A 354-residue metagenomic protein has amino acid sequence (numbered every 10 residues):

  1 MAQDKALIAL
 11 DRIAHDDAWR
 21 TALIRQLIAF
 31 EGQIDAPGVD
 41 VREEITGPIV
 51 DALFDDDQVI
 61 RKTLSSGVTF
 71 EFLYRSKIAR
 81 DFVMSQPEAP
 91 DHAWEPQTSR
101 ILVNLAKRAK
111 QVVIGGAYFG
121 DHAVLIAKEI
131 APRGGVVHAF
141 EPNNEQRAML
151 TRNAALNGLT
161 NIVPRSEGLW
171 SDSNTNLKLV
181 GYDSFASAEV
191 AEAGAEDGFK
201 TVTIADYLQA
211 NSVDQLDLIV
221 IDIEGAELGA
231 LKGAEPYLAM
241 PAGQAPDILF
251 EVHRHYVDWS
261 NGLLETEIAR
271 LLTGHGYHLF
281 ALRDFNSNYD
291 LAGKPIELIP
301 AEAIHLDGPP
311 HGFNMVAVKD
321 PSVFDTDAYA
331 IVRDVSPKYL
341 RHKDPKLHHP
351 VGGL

Functional and structural regions predicted by a protein language model:
M1-N144, A148-N153, N157, N211 (+1 more regions): S-adenosyl-L-methionine
A89-V113, D172-N176, S187-A242, Y256-N261: Short internal loop-to-helix segment that lines adenine-nucleotide cofactor pockets
I126-R133, A234-A245, L272-T273: Short, conserved loop/helix-junction motifs that constitute active-site signature segments in enzyme catalytic cores
R147, T151-D183: Core alpha/beta nucleotide-donor-binding catalytic domains of modification enzymes
R165-E167, Y277-N286: Conserved S-adenosyl-L-methionine
Q244-H253: Conserved beta-strand signature within the Rossmann-like core of class I S-adenosyl-L-methionine
Y256-E265, D290-G293: Short, flexible/disordered intra-domain loops and linkers
